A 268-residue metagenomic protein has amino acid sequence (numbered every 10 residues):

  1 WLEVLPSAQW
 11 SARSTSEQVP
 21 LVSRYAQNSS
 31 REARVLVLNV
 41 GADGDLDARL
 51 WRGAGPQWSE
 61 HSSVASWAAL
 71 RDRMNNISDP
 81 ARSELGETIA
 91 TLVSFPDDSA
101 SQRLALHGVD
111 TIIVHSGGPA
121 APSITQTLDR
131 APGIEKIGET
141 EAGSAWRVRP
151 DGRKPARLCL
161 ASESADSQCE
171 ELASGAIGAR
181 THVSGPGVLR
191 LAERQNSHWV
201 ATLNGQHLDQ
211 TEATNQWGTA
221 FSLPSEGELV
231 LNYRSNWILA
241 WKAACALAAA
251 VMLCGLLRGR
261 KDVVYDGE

Functional and structural regions predicted by a protein language model:
W1-A12, V37-N39, P150-D151: Transmembrane alpha-helical segments
L2, Q27-H107, Q195-S197, H207: Extracytoplasmic/lumenal acceptor-recognition loop(s) of multi-pass membrane glycoenzymes
Q9-N28: Short extracytoplasmic/periplasmic juxtamembrane "stem" segments immediately C-terminal to an N-terminal membrane anchor
G41-D45, G117-A120, Q216: Solvent-exposed loop/turn segments at secondary-structure junctions within structured extracellular/periplasmic domains
H107-A165: Aromatic/acidic, Gly/Pro-rich catalytic loop(s) in extracytoplasmic/lumenal soluble domains of multi-pass membrane
T140-S144, R153-E268: Active-site-proximal, structured, solvent-exposed surfaces of multi-pass membrane proteins that position macromolecular
